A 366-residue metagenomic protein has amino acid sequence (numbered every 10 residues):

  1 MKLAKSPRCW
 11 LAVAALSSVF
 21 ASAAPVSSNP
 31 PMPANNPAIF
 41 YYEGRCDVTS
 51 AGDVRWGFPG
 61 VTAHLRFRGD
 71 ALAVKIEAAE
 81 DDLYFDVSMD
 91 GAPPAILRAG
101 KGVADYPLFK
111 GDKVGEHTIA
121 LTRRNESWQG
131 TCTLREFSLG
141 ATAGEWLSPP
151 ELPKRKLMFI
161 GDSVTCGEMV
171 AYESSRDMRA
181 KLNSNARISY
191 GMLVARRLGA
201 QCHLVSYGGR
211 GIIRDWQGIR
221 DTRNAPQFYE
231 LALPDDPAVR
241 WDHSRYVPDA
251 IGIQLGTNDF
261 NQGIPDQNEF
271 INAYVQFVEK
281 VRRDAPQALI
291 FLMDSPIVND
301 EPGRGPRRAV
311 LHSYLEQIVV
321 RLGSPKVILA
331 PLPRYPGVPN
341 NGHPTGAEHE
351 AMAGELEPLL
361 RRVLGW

Functional and structural regions predicted by a protein language model:
K2-A4, W10-A15, A21-I160, V164-A186 (+1 more regions): N-terminal secretory targeting modules
F58-V61, K101, S127-C132, V170 (+4 more regions): Conserved SGNH/GDSL esterase-like catalytic core that processes O-acyl groups on lipids and polysaccharides
K101, V164, G209-G211, I297 (+2 more regions): Residue-level detector of flexible, active-site-proximal loop/helix-junction positions within diverse enzyme catalytic
L147-P150, D236-V247, E279-A285, R362-W366: Surface-exposed acidic, glycine-flexible loop patches that form ligand/cofactor-binding and adhesion interfaces
K156-I160, T165, C202-S206, D249-Q254 (+2 more regions): Structural recognition of the beta-strand scaffold that forms the well-ordered cores of secreted hydrolase catalytic
T165, G199, H203, G256 (+4 more regions): Sec-exported extracytoplasmic/periplasmic mature domains
P265-I290: Glycoside hydrolase catalytic-domain groove-lining segments
L289-P296, R307-N341, G346-W366: Extracellular serine-dependent O-acyl
